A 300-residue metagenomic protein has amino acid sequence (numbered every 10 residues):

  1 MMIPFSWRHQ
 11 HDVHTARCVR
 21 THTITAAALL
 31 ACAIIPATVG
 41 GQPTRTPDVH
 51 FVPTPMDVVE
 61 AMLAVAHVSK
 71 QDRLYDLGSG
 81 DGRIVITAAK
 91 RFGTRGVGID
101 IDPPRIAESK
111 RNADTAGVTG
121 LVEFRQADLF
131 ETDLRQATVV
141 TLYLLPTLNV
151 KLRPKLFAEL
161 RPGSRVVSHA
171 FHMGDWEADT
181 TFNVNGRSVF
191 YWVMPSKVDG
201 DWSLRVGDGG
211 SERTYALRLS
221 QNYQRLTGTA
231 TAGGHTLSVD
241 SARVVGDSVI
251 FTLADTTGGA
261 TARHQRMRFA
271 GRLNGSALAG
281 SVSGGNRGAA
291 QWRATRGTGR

Functional and structural regions predicted by a protein language model:
A37-D72: S-adenosyl-L-methionine
Q71-G80: Conserved class I S-adenosyl-L-methionine
G82-I86: Glycine-rich SAM-binding Motif I of class I
R95-D100: Conserved SAM-binding motif I beta-strand of class I
P103-Q136: S-adenosyl-L-methionine
L134-L152, F157: A short SAM/SAH-binding and catalytic strip from SAM-dependent methyltransferases
N149-D199: C-terminal substrate-binding/active-site "lid" region of AdoMet-derived donor-dependent transferases
V198-R300: Central antiparallel beta-sheet cores of small beta-barrel/beta-sandwich binding domains
